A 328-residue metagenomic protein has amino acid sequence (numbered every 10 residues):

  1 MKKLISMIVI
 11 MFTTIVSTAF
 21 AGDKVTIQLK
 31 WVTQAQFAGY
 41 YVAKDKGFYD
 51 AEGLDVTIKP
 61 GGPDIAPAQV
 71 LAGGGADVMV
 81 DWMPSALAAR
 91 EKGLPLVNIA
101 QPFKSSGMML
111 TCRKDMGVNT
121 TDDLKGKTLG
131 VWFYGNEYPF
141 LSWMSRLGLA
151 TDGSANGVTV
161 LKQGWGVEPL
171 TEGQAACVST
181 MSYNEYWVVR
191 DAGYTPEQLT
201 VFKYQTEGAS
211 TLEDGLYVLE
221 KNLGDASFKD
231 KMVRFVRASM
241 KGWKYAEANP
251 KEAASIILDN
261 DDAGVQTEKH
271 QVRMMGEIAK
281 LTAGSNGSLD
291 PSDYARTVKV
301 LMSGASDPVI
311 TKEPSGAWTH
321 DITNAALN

Functional and structural regions predicted by a protein language model:
M1-L4: Positively charged n-region of N-terminal signal peptides that target proteins for export
S6-V16: Bacterial N-terminal signal peptides
A19-A21: Boundary at the C-terminal end of the N-terminal hydrophobic targeting segment
D23-Q163, P169-E172, A176-Y183, F202-Y204 (+1 more regions): Short, glycine-/small- and polar/acidic-enriched structural segments that line small-molecule recognition paths
D45, A72, E91, S145-L149 (+7 more regions): Sec-exported extracytoplasmic/periplasmic mature domains
P102-C112, T195-G224, V236, G276-I278 (+2 more regions): Periplasmic-binding protein-like
G224-A305: Secondary-structure end/capping motifs
Y294-N328: Conserved C-terminal helix/tail region of periplasmic/extracytoplasmic solute-binding proteins
